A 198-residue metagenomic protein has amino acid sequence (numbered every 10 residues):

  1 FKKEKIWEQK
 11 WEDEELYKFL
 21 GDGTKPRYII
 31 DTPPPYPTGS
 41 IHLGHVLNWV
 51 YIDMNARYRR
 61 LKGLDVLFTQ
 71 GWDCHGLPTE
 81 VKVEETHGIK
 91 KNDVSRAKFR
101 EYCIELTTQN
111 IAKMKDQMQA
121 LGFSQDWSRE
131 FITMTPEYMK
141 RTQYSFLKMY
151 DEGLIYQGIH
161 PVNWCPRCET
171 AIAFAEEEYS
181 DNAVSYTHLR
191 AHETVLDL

Functional and structural regions predicted by a protein language model:
F1-R190, L196: N-terminal, positively charged nucleic-acid-binding surface of large information/translation enzymes
